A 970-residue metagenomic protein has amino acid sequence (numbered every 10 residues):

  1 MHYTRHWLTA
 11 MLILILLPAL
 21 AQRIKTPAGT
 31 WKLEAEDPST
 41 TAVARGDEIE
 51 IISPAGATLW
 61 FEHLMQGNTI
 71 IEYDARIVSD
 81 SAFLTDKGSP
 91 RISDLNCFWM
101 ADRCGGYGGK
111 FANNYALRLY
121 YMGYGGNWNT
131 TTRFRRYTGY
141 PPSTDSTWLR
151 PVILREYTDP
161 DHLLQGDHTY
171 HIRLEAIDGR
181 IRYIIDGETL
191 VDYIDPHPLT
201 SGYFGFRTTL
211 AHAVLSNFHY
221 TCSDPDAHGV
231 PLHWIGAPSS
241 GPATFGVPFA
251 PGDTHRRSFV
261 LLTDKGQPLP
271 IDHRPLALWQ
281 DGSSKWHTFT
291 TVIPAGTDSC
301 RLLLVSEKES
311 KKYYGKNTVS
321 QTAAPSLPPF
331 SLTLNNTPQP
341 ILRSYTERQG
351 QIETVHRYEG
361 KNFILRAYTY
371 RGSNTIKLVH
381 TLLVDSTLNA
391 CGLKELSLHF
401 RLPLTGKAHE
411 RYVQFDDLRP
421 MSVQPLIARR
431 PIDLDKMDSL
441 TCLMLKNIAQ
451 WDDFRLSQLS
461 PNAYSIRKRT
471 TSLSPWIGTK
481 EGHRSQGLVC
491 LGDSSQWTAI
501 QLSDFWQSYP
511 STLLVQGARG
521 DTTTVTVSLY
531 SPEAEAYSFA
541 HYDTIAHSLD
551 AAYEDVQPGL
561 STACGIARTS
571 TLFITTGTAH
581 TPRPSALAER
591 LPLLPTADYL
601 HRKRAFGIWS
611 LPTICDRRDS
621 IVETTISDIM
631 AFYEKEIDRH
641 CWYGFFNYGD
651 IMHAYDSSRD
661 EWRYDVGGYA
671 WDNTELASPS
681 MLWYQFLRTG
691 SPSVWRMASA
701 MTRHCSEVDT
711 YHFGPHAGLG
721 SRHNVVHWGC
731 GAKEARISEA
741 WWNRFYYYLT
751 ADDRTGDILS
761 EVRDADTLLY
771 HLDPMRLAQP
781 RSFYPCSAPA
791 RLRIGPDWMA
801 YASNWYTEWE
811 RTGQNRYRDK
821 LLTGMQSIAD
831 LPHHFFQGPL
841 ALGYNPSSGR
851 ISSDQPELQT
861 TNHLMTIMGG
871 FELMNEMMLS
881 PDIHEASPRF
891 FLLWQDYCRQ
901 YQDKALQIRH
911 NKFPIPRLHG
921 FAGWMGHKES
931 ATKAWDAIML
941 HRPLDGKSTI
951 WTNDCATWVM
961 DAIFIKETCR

Functional and structural regions predicted by a protein language model:
I13-A21: Hydrophobic h-region of N-terminal signal peptides that target proteins for export in Gram-negative bacteria
Q22-D226: Extracellular glycan-recognition regions
E36-I49, P54, I194, L261-H287 (+1 more regions): Solvent-exposed beta-strand/loop surfaces of large extracellular or lumenal domains
A101-G106, K110-N129, N317-R602, Y648-A654 (+4 more regions): Beta-strand/loop-rich accessory regions of lumenal/periplasmic or secreted enzymes, predominantly carbohydrate-active
W234-R257, G392-L402: Surface-exposed beta-strand/loop patches in extracellular or lumenal glycoproteins
S472-Q496, S503-D504, L513, T523-I566 (+4 more regions): Substrate-binding groove/exosite segments of carbohydrate-active enzymes
D555-Q557, S561, R663-E675, N724-I737 (+4 more regions): Solvent-exposed loop and edge beta-strand segments that line ligand/cofactor-binding and catalytic clefts
T581-E589, A597-L600, T807, R811-H834 (+1 more regions): Terminal, non-catalytic domain-edge segments
